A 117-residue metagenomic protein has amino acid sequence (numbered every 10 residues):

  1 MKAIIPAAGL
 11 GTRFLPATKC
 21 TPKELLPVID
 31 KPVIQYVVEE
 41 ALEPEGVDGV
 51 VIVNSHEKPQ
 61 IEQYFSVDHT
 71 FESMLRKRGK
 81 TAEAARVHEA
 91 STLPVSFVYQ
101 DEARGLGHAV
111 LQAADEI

Functional and structural regions predicted by a protein language model:
K2-I5, R13, K31-I117: Conserved N-terminal catalytic core of the sugar/cofactor nucleotidyltransferase
G9: Active-site glycine-centered loops adjacent to acidic/histidine catalytic or metal-binding residues that shape
L15-A17: Glycine/threonine-rich flexible loop motifs
C20-Q35: Short catalytic helix/loop segments, enriched in acidic residues and glycine and frequently bearing histidine
